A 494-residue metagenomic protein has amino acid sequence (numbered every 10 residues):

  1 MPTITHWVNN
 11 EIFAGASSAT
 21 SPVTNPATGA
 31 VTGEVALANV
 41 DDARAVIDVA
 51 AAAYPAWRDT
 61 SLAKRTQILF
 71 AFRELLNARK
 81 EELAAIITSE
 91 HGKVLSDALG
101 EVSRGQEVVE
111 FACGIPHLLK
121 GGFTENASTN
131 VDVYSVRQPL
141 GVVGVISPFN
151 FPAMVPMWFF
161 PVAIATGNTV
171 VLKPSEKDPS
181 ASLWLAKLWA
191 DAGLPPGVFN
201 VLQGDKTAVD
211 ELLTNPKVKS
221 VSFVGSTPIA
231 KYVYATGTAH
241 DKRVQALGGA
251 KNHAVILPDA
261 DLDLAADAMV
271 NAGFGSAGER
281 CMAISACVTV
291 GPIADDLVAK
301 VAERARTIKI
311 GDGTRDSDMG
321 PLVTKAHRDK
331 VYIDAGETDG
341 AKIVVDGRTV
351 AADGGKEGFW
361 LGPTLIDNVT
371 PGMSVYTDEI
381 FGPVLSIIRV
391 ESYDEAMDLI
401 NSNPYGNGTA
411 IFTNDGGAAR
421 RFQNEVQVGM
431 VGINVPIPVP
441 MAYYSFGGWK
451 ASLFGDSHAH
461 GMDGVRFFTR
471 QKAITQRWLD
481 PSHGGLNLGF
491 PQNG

Functional and structural regions predicted by a protein language model:
M1-A27: Hydrophobic face of amphipathic alpha-helices that form TPR/SEL1-like repeat modules and related alpha-solenoid
P26, V40-A43, L62, K80 (+5 more regions): Residues at or immediately preceding the N-termini of alpha-helices
P26-E34, V218, V255, K309 (+1 more regions): Conserved C-terminal structural/oligomerization subdomain of aldehyde/semialdehyde dehydrogenase
G29, R65, I87, V109 (+9 more regions): Residue-level signal for inorganic ion chemistry
T32-A38, A53-D59, V145, A254-L257 (+5 more regions): Short, well-ordered beta-strand elements within core beta-sheets of diverse protein domains
T32-L119, N130: Glycine-rich loop-to-alpha-helix module at the N-terminal edge of alpha/beta enzyme cores
G121-L264, D316, V390, G455: Rossmann-like NAD(P) dinucleotide-binding subdomain of oxidoreductase/dehydrogenase enzymes
P228-T370, I433, H483-G484, G489-G494: ALDH superfamily catalytic-core signature
